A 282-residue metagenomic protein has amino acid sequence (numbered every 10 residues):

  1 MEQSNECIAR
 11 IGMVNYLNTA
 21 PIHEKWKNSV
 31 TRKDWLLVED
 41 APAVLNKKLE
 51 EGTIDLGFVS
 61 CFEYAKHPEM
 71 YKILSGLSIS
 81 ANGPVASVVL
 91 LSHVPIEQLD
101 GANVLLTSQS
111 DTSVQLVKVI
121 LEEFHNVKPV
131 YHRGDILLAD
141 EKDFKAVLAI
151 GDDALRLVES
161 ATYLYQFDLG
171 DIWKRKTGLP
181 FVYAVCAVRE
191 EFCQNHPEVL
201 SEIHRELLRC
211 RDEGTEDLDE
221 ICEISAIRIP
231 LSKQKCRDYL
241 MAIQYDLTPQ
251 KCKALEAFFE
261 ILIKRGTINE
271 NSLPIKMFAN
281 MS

Functional and structural regions predicted by a protein language model:
E2-N28, A86-E141, D152, K253: Bilobed "Venus flytrap"/periplasmic-binding protein-like clamshell domains and structurally analogous long
V14-A102, S108-S113: Short, glycine-/small- and polar/acidic-enriched structural segments that line small-molecule recognition paths
S29-V38, F124-G134, I268-I275: A local structural motif
L36-K47, V127-A146: Short helix-initiation/N-cap motifs at beta->coil->alpha
S80-V89, T162-F192, K235, A242 (+1 more regions): Periplasmic-binding protein-like
R133-C222: Pocket-lining segment of extracytoplasmic ligand-binding domains
Q194-I261: Secondary-structure end/capping motifs
C252, E260-S282: Long, low-complexity C-terminal extensions of enzymes
